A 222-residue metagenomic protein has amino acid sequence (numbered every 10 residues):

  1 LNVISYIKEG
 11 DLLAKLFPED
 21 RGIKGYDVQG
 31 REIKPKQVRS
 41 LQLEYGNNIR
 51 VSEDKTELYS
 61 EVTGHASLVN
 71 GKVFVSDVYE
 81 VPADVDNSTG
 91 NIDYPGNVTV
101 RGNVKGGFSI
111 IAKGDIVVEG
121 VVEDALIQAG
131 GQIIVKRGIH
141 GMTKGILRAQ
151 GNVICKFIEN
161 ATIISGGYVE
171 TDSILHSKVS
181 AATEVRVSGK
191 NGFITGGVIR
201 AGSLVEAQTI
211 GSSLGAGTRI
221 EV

Functional and structural regions predicted by a protein language model:
L1-D84, G215: Long, low-complexity, mixed-charge
H65-E221: Extended, compositionally simple hydrophobic/Ser/Thr-rich segments that build repetitive fibrous architectures
